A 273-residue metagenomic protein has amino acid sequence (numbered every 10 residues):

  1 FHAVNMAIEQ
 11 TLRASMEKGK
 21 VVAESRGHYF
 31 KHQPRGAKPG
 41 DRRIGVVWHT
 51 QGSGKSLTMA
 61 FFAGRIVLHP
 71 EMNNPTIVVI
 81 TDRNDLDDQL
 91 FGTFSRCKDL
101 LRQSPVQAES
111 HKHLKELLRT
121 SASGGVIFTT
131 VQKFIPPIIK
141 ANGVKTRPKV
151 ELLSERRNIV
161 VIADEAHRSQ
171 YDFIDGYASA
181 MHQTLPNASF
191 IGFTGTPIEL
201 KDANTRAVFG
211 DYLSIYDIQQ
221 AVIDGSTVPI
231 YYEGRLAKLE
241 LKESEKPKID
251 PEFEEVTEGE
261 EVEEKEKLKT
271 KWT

Functional and structural regions predicted by a protein language model:
F1-T76, D85, Q89-L100, A122 (+5 more regions): ATP-dependent helicase/translocase motor core
T50-Q51, H167-S169, H182-K201: Conserved helicase ATPase motor motifs in RecA-like P-loop NTPase domains
N73-P75, S123-G125, R157-N158, L185-S189 (+2 more regions): Short glycine-/polar-rich loops that comprise or flank the Walker A/P-loop and associated switch/sensor motifs
T76, K98-H113: Conserved RecA-like helicase motor-core motifs
N84-L86, Q132-P136, H167-R168, G195-L200 (+2 more regions): Conserved nucleotide-binding/hydrolysis micro-motifs of P-loop NTPases
H111-I127: Conserved motor-coupling elements within RecA-like helicase/translocase cores
V126-E165, S169-A180: Conserved RecA-like ASCE ATPase "motif II neighborhood" in helicase/translocase motors
A203-T273: Interdomain helical connector at the RecA1-RecA2 junction of SF1/SF2 helicase-like NTPases
